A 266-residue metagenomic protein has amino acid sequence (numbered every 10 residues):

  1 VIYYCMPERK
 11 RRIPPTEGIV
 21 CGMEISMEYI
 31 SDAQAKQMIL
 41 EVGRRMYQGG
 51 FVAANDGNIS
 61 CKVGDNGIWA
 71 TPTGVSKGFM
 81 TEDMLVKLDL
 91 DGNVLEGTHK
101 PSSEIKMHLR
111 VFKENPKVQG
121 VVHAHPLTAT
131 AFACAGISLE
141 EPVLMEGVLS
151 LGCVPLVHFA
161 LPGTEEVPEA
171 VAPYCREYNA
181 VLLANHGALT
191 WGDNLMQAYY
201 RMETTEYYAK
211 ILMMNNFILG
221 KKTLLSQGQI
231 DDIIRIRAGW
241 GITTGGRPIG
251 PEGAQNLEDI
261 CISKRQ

Functional and structural regions predicted by a protein language model:
V1-I2: Short, intrinsically disordered or compositionally biased N-terminal tails of bacterial proteins
R9-R12: Basic polycationic patches enriched in arginine
E24-Q266: Glycine-rich flexible loops
